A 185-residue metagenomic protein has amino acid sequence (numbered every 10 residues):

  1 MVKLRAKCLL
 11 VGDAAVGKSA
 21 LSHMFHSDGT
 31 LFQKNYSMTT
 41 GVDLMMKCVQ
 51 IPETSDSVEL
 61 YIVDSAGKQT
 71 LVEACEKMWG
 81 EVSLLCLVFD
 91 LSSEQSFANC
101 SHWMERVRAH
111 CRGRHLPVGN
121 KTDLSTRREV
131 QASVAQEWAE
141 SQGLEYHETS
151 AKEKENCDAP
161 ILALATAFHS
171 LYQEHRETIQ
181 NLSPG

Functional and structural regions predicted by a protein language model:
M1-Q180: TRAFAC-class small GTPase G-domain
L182-G185: A positional/structural detector of protein chain ends, strongest at the extreme C-terminus and weakly at the extreme
